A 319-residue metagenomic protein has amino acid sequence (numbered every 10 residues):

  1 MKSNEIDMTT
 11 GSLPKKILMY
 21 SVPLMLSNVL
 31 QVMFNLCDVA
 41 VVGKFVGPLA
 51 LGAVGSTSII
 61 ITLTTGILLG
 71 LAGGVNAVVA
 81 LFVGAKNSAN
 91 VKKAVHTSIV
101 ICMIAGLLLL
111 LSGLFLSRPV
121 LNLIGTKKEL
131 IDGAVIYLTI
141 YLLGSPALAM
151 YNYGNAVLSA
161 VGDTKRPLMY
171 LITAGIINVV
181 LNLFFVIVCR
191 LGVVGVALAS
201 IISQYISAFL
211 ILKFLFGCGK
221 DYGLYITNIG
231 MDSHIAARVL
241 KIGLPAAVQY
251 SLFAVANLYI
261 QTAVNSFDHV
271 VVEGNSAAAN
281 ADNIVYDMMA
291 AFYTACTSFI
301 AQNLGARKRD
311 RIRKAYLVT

Functional and structural regions predicted by a protein language model:
M1-S21, V79-P146, V188-L244, I300-T319: Short alpha-helical transmembrane segments in multi-pass integral membrane proteins
K15-N76, A80, L244-V264: Signature of the first transmembrane helix
N28-V32, G66, G106, L110 (+6 more regions): Residue-level hotspots within the lipid-embedded alpha helices of multi-pass solute transporters
M33-L51, L121-K128, F184-L191, S251-I284 (+1 more regions): Helix-terminus/linker motif at the lipid-water interface of multi-pass membrane proteins
L51-L111, L148-P167, Q261, G274-T319: Small-residue-rich hydrophobic transmembrane alpha-helices
S58-I61, A105, T173-N178, A199-S207 (+1 more regions): Transmembrane alpha-helical core residues of multi-pass small-molecule transporters, especially secondary transporters
L63-G66, N178-L183, A208-L212, I284-D287: Hydrophobic transmembrane alpha-helices of multi-pass small-molecule transporters
G113, A156, N182, V186 (+3 more regions): Structural signal for membrane-spanning alpha-helices in multi-pass inner-membrane proteins, emphasizing helix cores
